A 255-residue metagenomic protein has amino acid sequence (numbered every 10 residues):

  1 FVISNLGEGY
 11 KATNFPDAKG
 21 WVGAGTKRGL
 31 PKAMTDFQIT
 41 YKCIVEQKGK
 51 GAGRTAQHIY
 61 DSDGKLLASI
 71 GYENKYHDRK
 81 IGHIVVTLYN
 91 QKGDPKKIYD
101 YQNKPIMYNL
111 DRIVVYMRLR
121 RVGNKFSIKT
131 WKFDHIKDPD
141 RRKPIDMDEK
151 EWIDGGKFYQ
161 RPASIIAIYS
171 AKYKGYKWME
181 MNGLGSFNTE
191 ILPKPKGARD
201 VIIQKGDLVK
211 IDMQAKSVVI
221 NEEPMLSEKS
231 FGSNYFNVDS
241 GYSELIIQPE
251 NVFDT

Functional and structural regions predicted by a protein language model:
F1-P95: Secretory/extracellular carbohydrate-interaction modules and structurally similar beta-sandwich "look-alikes"
F1-V22, K32, Q47, I145-K216 (+1 more regions): Ligand-recognition surfaces built from glycine- and aromatic
K27-I39, P105-I113, N237: Extracellular/lumenal carbohydrate-interaction signature centered on repeated Trp-anchored short motifs
I39-Y41, M107-G156, S217-I220: Carbohydrate-binding surfaces in secreted/extracellular proteins
K65-S69, P95-K97, H135-E149, M225-S227: Surface-exposed loop/edge segments in extracytoplasmic proteins
L66-I81, V115-R121, S164-Y169, V209-D212: Broad, structure-driven detector of short, well-ordered beta-strand segments within folded domains
I84-R118: Short, aromatic/His-centered strand-loop micro-motif at the edge of beta-sheets
N251-T255: C-terminal interaction-tip segments
